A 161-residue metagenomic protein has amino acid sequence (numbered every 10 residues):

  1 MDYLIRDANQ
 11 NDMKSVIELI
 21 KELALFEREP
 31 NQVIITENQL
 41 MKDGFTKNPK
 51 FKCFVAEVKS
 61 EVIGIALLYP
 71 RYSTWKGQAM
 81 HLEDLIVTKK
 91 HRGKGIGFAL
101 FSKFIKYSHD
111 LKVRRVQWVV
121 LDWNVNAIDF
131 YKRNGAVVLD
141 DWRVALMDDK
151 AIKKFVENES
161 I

Functional and structural regions predicted by a protein language model:
L4-V16: A short beta-loop-alpha structural element at the N-terminal edge of CoA-dependent acyl/N-acetyltransferase catalytic
I17-D43: Conserved GNAT-fold acetyl-CoA-binding loop/helix
G44-V55: A short helix-loop-beta-strand connector motif used in the catalytic cores of GNAT acetyltransferases and, in some
V55, E61-Y69: Conserved beta-strand in the GNAT
G93-K106, R133: Conserved acetyl-CoA-binding loop-helix of GNAT-fold acetyltransferases
F98, D122-D140, K154: Conserved active-site alpha-helix within GNAT-family acetyltransferase domains
H109-V119: Conserved GNAT acetyl-CoA-binding A-motif
W118-A127, L146-D149: Conserved beta-strand-loop-alpha-helix junction that forms the acyl-donor binding cleft
